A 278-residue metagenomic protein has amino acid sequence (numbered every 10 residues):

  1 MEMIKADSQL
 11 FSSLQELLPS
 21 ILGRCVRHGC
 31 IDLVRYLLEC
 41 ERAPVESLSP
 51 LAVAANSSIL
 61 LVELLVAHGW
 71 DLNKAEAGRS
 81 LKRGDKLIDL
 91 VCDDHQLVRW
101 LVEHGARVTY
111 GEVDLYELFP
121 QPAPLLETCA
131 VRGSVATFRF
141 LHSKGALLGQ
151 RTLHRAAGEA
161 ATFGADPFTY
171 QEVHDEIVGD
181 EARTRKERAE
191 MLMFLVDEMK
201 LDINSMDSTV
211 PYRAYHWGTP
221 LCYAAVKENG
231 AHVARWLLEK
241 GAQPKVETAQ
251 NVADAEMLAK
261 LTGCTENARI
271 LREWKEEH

Functional and structural regions predicted by a protein language model:
E2-F11, R35-P44, E63-L72, R99-V108 (+4 more regions): Ankyrin repeat domain, specifically the short helix-to-loop turn at the C-terminus of the second helix of each repeat
K5, V26, W70, A130 (+3 more regions): Alpha-helical repeat scaffolds in large eukaryotic proteins
S13-R24, P44-A55, A75-C92, Y110-T128 (+3 more regions): Ankyrin-repeat boundary/"N-cap" motif
G29, S57-S58, D93, G133 (+4 more regions): Ankyrin-repeat intra-repeat helix-capping/turn positions
D32-L33, L60-L61, Q96-L97, A136-T137 (+3 more regions): Conserved ankyrin/ankyrin-like repeat signature
L97, G111-V113, V135-F138, G158: Acidic, serine/threonine- and glycine-rich low-complexity intrinsically disordered segments that serve as flexible
K144-L147, D175-E181, E198, K240-Q243 (+1 more regions): Ankyrin-repeat-protein effector appendages
